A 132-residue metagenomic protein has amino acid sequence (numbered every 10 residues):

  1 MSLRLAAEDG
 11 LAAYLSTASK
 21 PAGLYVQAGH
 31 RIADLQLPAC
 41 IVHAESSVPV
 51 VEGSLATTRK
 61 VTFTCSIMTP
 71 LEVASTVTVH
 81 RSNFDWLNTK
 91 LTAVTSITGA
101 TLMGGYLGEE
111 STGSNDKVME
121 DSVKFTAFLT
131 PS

Functional and structural regions predicted by a protein language model:
M1-I32, E45-S132: Charged, amphipathic alpha-helical segments and their flanking helix caps
Q36-S46: A short, hydrophobic beta-strand-centered structural micro-motif
